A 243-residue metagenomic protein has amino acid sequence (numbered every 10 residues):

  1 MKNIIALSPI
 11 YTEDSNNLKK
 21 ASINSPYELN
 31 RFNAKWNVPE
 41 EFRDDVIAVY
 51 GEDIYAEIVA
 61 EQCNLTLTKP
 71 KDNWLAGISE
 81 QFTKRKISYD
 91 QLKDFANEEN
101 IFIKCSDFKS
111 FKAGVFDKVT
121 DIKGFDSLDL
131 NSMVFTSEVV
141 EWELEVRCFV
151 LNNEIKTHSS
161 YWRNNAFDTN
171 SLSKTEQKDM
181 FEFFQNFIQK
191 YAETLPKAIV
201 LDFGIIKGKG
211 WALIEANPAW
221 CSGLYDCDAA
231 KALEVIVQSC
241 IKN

Functional and structural regions predicted by a protein language model:
K2-Q189, N243: Active-site nucleotide/adenylate-binding loops and adjacent lid/helix of ATP-dependent enzymes
R31-N33, A198-V200, W220: Extended, compositionally biased low-complexity polar/Lys-Gly-rich tracts and adjacent boundary/linker regions are
E52, D202, D228-K231: Poly-acidic low-complexity segments
S137, L201, I214: Active-site flanking residues adjacent to catalytic metal/cofactor-binding acidic residues
V146, P196-K207: A short glycine-rich, hydrophobically flanked beta-strand micro-motif that places a catalytic Asp/Glu for divalent metal
T194, K207-N243: C-terminal active-site "lid" helix and adjoining low-complexity regulatory extension at the edge of ATP-using catalytic
